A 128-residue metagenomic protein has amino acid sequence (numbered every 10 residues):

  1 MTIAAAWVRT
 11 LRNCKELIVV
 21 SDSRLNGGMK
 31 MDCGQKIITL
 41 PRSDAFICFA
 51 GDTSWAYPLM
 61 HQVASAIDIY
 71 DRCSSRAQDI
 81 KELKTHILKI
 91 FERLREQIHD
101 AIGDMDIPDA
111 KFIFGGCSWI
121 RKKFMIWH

Functional and structural regions predicted by a protein language model:
M1-P108: Conserved short S/T/G-enriched processing/targeting/catalytic segments and their helical context
H99-H128: Non-catalytic alpha-helical scaffolds and adjoining flexible linkers that form interface surfaces for assembly
